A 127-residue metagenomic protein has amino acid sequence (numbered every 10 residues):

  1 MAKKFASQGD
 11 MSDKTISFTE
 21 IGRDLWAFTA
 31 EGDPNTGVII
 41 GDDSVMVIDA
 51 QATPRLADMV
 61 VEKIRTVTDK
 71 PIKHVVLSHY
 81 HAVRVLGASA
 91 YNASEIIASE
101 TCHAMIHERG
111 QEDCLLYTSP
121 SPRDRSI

Functional and structural regions predicted by a protein language model:
M1-E20: Short, basic/low-complexity N-terminal boundary segments at the transition from targeting/disordered tails
S17-K63: Conserved beta-strand hairpin/beta-sheet module of binuclear metal-dependent hydrolase folds, prominently
D42-S44, P54-A98: Active-site metal-binding motif and surrounding structural segment of the metallo-beta-lactamase
A52-T53, T101-H103: Short, acidic/turn-prone active-site loops that include or flank metal/cofactor- and phosphate-binding residues
M105-Q111: Short, charged, surface-exposed secondary-structure boundary motifs
Y117-R123: Conserved small/polar residues in nucleotide/adenosyl-binding loops
